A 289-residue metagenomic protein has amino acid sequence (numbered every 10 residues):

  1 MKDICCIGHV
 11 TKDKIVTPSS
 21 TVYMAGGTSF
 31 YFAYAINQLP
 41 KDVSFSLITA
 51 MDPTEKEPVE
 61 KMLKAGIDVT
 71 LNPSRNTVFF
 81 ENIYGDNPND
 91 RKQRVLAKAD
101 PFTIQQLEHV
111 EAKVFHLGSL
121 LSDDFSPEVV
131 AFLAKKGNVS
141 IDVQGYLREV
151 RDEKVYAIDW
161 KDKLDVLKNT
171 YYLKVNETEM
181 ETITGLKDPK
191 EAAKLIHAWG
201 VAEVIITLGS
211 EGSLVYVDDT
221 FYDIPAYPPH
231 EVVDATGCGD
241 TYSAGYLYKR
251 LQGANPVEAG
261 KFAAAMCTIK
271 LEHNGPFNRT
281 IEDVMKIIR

Functional and structural regions predicted by a protein language model:
M1-C5: Extreme N-terminal starter segment of soluble prokaryotic enzymes
C6, L47-T49, I141, I206: Structural beta-sheet core signal
H9-V10, T241: Active-site metal-binding loops of divalent metal-dependent hydrolases
K12-Y23, Q38-G118, D123, E128-N138 (+1 more regions): Conserved N-terminal subdomain of the carbohydrate kinase-like
G27-L39: Histidine-anchored nucleotide/phosphate-binding helix
I36, N176, G239: Short, conserved phosphate/pyrophosphate- and ester-handling motifs at nucleotide-, phospho-/glycolipid
G118-K194: Conserved beta-alpha-beta core of the PfkB/ribokinase-like small-molecule kinase fold
Y156-L164, P189-R289: Conserved phosphate-binding/catalytic region of the ribokinase-like
